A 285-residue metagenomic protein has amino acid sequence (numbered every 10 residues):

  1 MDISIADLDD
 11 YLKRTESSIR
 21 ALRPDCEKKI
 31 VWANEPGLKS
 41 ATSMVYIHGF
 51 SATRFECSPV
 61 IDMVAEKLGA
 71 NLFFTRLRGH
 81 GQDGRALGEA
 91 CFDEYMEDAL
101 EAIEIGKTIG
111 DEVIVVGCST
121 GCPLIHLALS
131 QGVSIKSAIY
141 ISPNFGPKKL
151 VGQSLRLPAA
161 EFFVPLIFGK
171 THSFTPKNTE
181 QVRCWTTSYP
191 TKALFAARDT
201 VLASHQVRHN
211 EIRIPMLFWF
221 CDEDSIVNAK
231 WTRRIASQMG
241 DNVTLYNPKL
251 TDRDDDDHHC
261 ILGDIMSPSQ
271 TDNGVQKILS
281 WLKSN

Functional and structural regions predicted by a protein language model:
R23-L68, L72-L77: Short, surface-exposed "cap/lid" segments of acyl-processing enzymes
P59-V60, I214, V227-Q238, N247-P248: Short alpha-helix in the alpha/beta-hydrolase fold that links the catalytic acid
Q82-I109: Catalytic nucleophile-loop/oxyanion-hole region of alpha/beta-hydrolase and closely related hydrolase-like folds
V116-I125: Gly/Ala-rich beta-loop-alpha elbow adjacent to hydrolase catalytic centers
I139-L150: Active-site nucleophile loop of the alpha/beta-hydrolase fold
I212, F218-F220, D224: Short beta-strand/loop motif that positions the catalytic acidic residue of the alpha/beta-hydrolase fold
S237-G263: Catalytic histidine neighborhood in serine/cysteine hydrolases with alpha/beta-hydrolase-type architecture
D254-N285: Catalytic active-site module of serine/aspartate enzymes centered on a nucleophile-bearing elbow/loop
